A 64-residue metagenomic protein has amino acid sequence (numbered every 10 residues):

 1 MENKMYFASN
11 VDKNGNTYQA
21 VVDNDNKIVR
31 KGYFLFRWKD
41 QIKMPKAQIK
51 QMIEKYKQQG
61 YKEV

Functional and structural regions predicted by a protein language model:
M1-E2, Q58-V64: Short intrinsically disordered terminal tails
M5, S9-K55: Acidic, low-complexity, intrinsically disordered interaction modules
